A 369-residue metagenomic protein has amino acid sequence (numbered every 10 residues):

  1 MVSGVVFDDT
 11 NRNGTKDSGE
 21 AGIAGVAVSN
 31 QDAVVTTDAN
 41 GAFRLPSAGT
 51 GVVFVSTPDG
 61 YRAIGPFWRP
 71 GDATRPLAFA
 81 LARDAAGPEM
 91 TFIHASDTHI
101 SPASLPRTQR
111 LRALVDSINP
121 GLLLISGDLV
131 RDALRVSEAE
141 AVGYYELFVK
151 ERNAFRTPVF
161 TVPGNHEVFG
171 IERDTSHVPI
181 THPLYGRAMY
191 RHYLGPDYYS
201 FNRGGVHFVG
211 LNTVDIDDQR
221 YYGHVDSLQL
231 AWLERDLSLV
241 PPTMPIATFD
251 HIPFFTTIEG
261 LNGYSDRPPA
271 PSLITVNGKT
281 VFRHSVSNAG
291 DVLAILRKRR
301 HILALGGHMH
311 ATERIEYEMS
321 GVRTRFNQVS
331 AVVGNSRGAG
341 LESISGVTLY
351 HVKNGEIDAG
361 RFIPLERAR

Functional and structural regions predicted by a protein language model:
V2-D8, G41, F79: A short, amphipathic beta-strand motif
T10, G22, T57-D59, W68-A139: N-terminal active-site segment of His-dependent metallophosphoesterases
T10-S18, G22, S29-P46: Short, acidic Ser/Thr/Gly-rich low-complexity loop/linker segments typical of extracellular and cell-surface proteins
V34, G49-Y61: A short, solvent-exposed beta-strand micro-motif common in secreted/extracellular proteins
D59-A63, F67, A141-P245, P271-T275 (+3 more regions): Extended active-site neighborhood of metal-dependent phosphoesterases/phosphodiesterases
D97, G127-D128, G164-N165, H251 (+1 more regions): Active-site glycine-centered loops adjacent to acidic/histidine catalytic or metal-binding residues that shape
L122, N262-R283: A solvent-exposed, charged loop/short amphipathic helix patch at secondary-structure junctions
V130, V240-G263: Short acidic, glycine-rich surface-loop motifs adjacent to enzyme active sites
